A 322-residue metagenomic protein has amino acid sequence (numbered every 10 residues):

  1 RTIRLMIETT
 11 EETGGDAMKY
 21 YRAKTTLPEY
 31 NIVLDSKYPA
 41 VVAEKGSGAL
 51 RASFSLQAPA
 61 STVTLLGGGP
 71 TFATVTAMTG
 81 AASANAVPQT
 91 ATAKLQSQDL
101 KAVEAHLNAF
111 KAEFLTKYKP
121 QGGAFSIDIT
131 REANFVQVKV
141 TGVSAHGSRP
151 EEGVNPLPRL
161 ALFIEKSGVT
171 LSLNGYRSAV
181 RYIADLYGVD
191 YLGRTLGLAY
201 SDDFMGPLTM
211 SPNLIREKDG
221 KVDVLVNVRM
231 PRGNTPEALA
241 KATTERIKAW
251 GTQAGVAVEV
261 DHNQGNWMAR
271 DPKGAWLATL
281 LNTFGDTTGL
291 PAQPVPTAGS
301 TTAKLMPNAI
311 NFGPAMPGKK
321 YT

Functional and structural regions predicted by a protein language model:
R1-V63, E104, N108, V189-P207: Acidic/histidine-rich catalytic neighborhood of metal-dependent amide-processing enzymes
A60-V63, D99-L107, R149, G233-K241: Short, conserved charged micro-motifs
T64-G67, V75-M78, E113-R131, V169-D185 (+3 more regions): Flexible, glycine/charged-enriched surface loops at secondary-structure junctions
G69-A82, D190-E217: A structural supersecondary motif
D99, P150-N174, S178, D286 (+2 more regions): His/Asp/Glu-rich mid-to-C-terminal helical/loop segments that flank catalytic regions of hydrolases
V103-L115, E152-R159, E165, A238-A249: Short amphipathic alpha-helices in soluble, non-transmembrane regions that often serve as interface/regulatory elements
K139, K218, A275-T322: Zn-dependent metallopeptidase/amidohydrolase metal-coordination segment
A179-G188, S211-N213, N227-G233, V256-L277 (+1 more regions): A short beta-alpha structural unit
